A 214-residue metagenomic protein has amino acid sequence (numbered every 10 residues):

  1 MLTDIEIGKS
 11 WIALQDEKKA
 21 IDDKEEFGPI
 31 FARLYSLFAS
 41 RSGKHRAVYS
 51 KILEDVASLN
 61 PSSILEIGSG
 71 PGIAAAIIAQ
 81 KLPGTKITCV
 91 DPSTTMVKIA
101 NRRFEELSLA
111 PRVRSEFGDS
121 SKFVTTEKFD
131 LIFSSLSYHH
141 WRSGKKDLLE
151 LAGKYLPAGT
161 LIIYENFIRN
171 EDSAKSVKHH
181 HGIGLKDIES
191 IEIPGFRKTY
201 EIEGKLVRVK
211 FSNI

Functional and structural regions predicted by a protein language model:
L2-A57, R169-N170: Conserved class I S-adenosyl-L-methionine
W11, Q15-K19, I162-K210: C-terminal alpha-helical "lid/dimerization" subdomain adjacent to the S-adenosyl-L-methionine
L65-I67, P71-K122: Class I SAM-dependent methyltransferase SAM/SAH-binding core
I78, L151-A152: Class I S-adenosylmethionine-dependent transferase superfamily signal
F133: A conserved beta-strand element that flanks and buttresses the S-adenosyl-L-methionine
L136-S137: Short catalytic micro-motifs in class I SAM-dependent methyltransferases
W141-L151: A short, conserved alpha-helix within the catalytic core of class I
L156-L161: Short glycine-dipeptide loop
